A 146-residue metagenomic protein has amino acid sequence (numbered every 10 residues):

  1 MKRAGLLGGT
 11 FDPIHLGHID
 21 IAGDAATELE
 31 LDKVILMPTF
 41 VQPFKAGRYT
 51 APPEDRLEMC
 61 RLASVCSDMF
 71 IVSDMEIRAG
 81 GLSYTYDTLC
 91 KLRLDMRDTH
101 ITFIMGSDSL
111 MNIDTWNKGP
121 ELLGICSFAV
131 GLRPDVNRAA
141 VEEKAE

Functional and structural regions predicted by a protein language model:
M1-E146: Nucleotidyltransferase catalytic core that binds NTPs
